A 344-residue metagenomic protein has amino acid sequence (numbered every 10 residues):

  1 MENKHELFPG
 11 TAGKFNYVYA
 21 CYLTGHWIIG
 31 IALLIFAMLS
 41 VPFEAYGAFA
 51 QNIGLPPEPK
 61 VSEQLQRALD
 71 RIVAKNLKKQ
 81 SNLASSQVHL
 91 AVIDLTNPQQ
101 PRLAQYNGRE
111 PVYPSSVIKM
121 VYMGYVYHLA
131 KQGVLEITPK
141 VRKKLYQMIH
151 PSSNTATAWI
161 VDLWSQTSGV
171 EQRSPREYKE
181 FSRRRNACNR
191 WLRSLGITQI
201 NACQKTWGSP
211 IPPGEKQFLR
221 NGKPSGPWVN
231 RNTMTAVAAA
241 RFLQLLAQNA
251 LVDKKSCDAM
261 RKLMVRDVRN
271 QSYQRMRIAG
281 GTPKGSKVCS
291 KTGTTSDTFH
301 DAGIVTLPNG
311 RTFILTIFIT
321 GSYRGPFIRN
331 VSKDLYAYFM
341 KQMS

Functional and structural regions predicted by a protein language model:
M1-L23: N-terminal secretory signal peptides that target proteins for export/translocation
N16, A45-N76, N82-A84, R185 (+2 more regions): Structured C-terminal helix/loop/strand segments within mature extracytoplasmic catalytic/sensor domains
I29-V41: Bacterial N-terminal signal peptides
P56-N76, K140-N221, M234-V237: Active-site-adjacent helix/loop patches that line small-molecule binding or acyl-intermediate pockets
A84-V112, Y127, K131: Short, conserved catalytic-motif segment at the N-terminal edge
S85-V88, N107-R109, Y113-V117, K143 (+3 more regions): Extracytoplasmic
Y113-L135, M148, L315: Active-site SXXK
H128-L145, T157, D253-C257: Short, well-structured active-site flanking segments
